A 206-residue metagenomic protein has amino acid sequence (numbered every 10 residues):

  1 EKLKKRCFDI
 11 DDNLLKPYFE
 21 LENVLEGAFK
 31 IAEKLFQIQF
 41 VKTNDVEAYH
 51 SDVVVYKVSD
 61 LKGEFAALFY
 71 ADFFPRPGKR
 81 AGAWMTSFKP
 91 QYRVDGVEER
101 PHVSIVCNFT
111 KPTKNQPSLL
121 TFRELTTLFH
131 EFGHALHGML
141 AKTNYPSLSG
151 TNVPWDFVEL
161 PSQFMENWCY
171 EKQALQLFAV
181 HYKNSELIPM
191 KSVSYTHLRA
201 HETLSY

Functional and structural regions predicted by a protein language model:
K2-D9, E98-K111, A135-A141, E186-S194: Active-site-adjacent bridging/hinge elements
K2-P77: Gly/Pro-rich turn-and-neighbor structural signature
R6, K34-K42, S59-F65, P77-R80 (+5 more regions): Secondary-structure transition/capping motifs at alpha-helix termini and the adjoining loop/turn into the next element
S59-L120: Active-site-adjacent "gating/activation" loops or surface patches in catalytic cores
L120, G138-L160: Post-HEXXH active-site segment of zinc metalloproteases
R123-G138: Active-site recognition of the HExxH zinc-binding catalytic motif
V153-K183: Post-HExxH zinc-binding segment in Zn-dependent metallohydrolases
T196-T203: Conserved small/polar residues in nucleotide/adenosyl-binding loops
